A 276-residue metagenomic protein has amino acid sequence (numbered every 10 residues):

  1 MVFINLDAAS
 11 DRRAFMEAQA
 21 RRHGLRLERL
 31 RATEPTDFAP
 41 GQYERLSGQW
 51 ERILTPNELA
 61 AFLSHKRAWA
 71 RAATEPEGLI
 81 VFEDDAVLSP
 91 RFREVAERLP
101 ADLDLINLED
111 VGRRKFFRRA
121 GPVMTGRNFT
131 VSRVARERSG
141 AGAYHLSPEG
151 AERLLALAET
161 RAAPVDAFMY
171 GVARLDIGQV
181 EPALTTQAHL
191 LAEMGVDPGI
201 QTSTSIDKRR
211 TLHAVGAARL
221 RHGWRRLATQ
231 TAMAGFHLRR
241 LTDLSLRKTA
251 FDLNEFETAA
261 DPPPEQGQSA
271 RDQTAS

Functional and structural regions predicted by a protein language model:
M1-F82, A86-S276: An acidic/histidine-cluster motif and surrounding catalytic segment that typifies divalent-metal-assisted enzyme active
